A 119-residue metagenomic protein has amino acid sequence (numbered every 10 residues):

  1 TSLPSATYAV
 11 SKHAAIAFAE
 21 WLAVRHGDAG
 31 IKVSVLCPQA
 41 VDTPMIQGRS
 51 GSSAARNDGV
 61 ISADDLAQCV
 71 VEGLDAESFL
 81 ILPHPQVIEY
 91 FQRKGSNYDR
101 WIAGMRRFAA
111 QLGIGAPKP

Functional and structural regions predicted by a protein language model:
S2-T7: Active-site loop immediately N-terminal to the catalytic Tyr-X3-Lys motif of short-chain dehydrogenase/reductase
Y8, I16: Catalytic tyrosine of NAD(P)H-dependent dehydrogenase/reductases that use a Tyr as the general acid/base
S11: Active-site helix of classical SDR
W21-I31: Active-site-adjacent segment of SDR/Rossmann-fold oxidoreductases
V35, G51-Y90: C-terminal helical subdomain
P38-G48: Short, flexible catalytic-loop segment of classical short-chain dehydrogenase/reductase
I88-D99: Mobile cap/lid helix-loop segments that border enzyme active or cofactor-binding sites and regulate substrate access
D99-P119: Non-catalytic terminal and boundary segments that flank Rossmann-like NAD(P)-dependent oxidoreductase
